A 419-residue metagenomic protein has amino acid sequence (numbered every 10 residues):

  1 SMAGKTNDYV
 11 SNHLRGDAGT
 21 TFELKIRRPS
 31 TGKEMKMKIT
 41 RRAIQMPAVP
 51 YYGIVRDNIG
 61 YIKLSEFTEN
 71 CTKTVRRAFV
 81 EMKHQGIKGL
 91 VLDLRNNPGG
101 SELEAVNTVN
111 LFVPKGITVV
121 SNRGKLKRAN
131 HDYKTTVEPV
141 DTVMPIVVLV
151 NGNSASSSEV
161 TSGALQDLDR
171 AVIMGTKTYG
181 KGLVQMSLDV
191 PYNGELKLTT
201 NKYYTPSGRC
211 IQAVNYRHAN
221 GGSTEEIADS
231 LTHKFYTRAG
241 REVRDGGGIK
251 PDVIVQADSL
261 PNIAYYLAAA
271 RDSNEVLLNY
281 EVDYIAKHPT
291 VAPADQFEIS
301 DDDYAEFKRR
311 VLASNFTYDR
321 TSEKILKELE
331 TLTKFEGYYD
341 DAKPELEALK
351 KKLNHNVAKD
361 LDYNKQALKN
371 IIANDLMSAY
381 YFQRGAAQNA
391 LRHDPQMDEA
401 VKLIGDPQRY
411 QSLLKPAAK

Functional and structural regions predicted by a protein language model:
S1-P191, K202, N389: Cleft-lining beta-strand/loop regions that shape enzyme active-site pockets
K5, K25-R27, K33-K38, K63 (+24 more regions): Context-gated lysine
R41, L64, T200, D245-G247 (+1 more regions): Pocket-edge structural micro-motifs
M46, I59-I62, A78, N96 (+14 more regions): Generic preference for well-ordered secondary structure
I59, Q85, L126, M144-P145 (+5 more regions): Short, intrinsically disordered/low-complexity patches at protein termini and at juxtamembrane boundaries
L111-F112, R128, S187, Y192-G194 (+5 more regions): Generic secondary-structure boundary signal with a strong preference for alpha-helix termini
S157, G163, D169-R170, M174-T176 (+2 more regions): Polar, glycine-rich mid-to-C-terminal structural blocks that act as macromolecule-binding/assembly scaffolds
C210-K419: Conserved functional hotspot residues or short segments at active or partner-binding sites across diverse domains
